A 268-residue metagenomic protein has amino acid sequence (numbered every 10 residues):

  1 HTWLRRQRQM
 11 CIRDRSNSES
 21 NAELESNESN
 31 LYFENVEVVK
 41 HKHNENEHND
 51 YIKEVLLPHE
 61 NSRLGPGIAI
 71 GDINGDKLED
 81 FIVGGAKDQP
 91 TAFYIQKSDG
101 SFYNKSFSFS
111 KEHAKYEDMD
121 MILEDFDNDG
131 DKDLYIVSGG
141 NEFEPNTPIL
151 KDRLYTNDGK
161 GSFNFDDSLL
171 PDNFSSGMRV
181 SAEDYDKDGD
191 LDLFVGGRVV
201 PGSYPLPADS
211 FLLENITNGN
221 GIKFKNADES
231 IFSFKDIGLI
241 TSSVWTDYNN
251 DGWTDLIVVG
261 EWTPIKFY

Functional and structural regions predicted by a protein language model:
H1-R8, I12-D14: Single conserved hydrophobic/aromatic residue that forms the stacking wall/gate of nucleotide- or nucleobase-binding
S16-R63, I95-Y116, R153-S175, P207 (+2 more regions): Blade-edge motifs of beta-propeller repeat domains
L64-G75, I95, E117-N128, T156 (+6 more regions): Beta-propeller blade termini
K77, L213-I216, I231-Y268: Beta-propeller domains
D80-G85, L134-S138, L193-G197, D255-G260: Hydrophobic beta-strand segments that make up the repeating blades of beta-propeller and related beta-repeat
I82-F102: Beta-propeller domains
A86-Q89, E144-L150, S203-A208, G260-T263: Short, solvent-exposed loop/turn segments at conserved positions within beta-propeller repeat blades
F102, E112-G159, F163: A generic tandem-repeat structural signature
